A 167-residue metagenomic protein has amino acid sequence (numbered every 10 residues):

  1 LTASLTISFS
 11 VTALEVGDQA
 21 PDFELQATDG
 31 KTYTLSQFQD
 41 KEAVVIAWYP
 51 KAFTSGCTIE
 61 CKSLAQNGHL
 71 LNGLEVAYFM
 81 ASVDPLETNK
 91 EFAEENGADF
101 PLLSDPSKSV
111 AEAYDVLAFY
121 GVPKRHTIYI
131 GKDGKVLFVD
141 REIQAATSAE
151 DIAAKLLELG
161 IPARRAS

Functional and structural regions predicted by a protein language model:
S8-S10: N-terminal signal peptide c-region/cleavage motif recognized by signal peptidases
L14, A27-T28, I130-G131: Short, acidic, Ser/Thr-enriched surface-loop or helix-capping motifs
A20-P21, A43, K124-H126: Short loop/turn microsegments at loop-to-beta-strand junctions
E24-A43: A short beta-strand-turn-helix
Q37-T58, L64: Short active-site neighborhood of thiol/selenol oxidoreductases, capturing the structured segment around
T58-N96, S107-E112: Structural microenvironment flanking redox-active thiols in thiol-disulfide oxidoreductases
A98-F100, A118-I128: Structural micro-motif
P123-S167: Thiol-/selenol-based redox modules, centered on thioredoxin-like and closely related oxidoreductase domains
